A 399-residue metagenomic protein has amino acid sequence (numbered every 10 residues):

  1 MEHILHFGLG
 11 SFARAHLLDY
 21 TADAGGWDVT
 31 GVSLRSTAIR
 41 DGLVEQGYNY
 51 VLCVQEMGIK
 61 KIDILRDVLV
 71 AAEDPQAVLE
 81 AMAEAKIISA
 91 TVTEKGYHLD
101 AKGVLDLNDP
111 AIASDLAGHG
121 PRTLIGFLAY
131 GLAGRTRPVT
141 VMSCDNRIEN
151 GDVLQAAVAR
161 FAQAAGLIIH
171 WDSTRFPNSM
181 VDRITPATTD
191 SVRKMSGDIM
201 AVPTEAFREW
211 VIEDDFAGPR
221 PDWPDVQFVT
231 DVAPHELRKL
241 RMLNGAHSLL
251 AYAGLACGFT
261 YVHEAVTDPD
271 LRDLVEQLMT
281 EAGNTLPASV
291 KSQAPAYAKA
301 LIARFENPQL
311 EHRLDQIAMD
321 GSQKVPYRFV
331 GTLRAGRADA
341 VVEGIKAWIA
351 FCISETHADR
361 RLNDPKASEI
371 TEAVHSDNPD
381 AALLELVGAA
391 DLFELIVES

Functional and structural regions predicted by a protein language model:
M1-S399: Substrate/ligand-engaging "lid" and interaction regions
